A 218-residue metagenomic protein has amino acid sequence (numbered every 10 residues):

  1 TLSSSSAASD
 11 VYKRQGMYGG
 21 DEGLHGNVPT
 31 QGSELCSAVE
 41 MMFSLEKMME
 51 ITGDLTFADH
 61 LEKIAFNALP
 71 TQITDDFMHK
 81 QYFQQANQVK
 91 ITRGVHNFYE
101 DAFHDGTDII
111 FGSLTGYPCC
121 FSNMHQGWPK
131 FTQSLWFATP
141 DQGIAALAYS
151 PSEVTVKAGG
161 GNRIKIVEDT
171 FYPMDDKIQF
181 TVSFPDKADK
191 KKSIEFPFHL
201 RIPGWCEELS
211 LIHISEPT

Functional and structural regions predicted by a protein language model:
T1-A8, Y12, I212-T218: Single conserved hydrophobic/aromatic residue that forms the stacking wall/gate of nucleotide- or nucleobase-binding
S9, Y18-P203, E207-L209: Aromatic (Trp/Tyr) and acidic
Q15: Active-site cradle of extracellular carbohydrate-active enzymes
